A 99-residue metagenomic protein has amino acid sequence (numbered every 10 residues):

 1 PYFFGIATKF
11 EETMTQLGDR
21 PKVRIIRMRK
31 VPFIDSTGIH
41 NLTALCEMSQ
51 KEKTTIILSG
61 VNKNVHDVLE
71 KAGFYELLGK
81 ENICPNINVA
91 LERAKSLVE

Functional and structural regions predicted by a protein language model:
P1-E99: Structured cytosolic domains appended to multi-pass membrane proteins
